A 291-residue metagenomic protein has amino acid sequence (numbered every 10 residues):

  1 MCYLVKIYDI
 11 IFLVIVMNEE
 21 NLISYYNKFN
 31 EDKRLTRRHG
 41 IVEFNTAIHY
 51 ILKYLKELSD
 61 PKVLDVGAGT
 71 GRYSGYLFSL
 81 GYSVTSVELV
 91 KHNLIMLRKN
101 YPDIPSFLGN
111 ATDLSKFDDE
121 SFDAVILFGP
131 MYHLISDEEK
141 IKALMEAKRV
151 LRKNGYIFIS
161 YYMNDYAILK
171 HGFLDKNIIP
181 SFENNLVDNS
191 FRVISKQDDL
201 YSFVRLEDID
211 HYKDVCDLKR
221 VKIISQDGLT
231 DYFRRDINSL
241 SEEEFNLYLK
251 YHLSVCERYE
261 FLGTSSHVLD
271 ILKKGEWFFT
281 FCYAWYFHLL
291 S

Functional and structural regions predicted by a protein language model:
V16-L58, R72: Conserved class I S-adenosyl-L-methionine
G71-D113: Class I SAM-dependent methyltransferase SAM/SAH-binding core
S115-V125: A short acidic, Gly/Pro-enriched loop at the edge of an enzyme's catalytic core that lines a small-molecule cofactor
A124-E138: A short SAM/SAH-binding and catalytic strip from SAM-dependent methyltransferases
I141-K153: A short glycine-rich, Lys/Arg-flanked "PGG" loop and its adjoining helix->strand segment in the class I
F158-N185: Conserved class I S-adenosyl-L-methionine
L200-C216, I223: Short alpha-helix
K222-F281: A C-terminal cap/extension of S-adenosyl-L-methionine-dependent methyltransferases that defines the acceptor-substrate
